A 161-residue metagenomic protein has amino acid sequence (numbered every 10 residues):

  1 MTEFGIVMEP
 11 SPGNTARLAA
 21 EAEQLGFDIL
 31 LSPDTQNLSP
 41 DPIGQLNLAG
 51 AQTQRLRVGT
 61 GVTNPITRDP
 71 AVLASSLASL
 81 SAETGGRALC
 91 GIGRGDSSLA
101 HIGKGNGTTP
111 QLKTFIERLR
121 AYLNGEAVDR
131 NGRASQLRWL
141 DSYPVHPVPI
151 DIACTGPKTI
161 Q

Functional and structural regions predicted by a protein language model:
M1-T60, V148: N-terminal beta1-alpha1-beta2 module of alpha/beta enzyme domains
T2, A74-Q161: Internal, glycine-rich beta/alpha segment that forms the wall or movable "lid" of small-molecule/cofactor binding
V7, P65, K104-G107: Pocket-edge positions in alpha/beta enzyme catalytic cores
E9-S11, T35, T63-P65, G93-S97 (+1 more regions): Active-site beta-loop-alpha junctions enriched in small/polar residues
S11, L38, D69, T108-L112: Residue-level preference for long, well-ordered alpha-helices that form the structural scaffold of enzyme catalytic
G13, P40, A71-A74, C154: Residue-level recognition of alpha-helix initiation/capping sites
S39-P40, R68, S97-A100: Generic structural signal for helix capping and beta-alpha/helix-loop junctions
G59-V72: Structural motif corresponding to the early beta-alpha repeats
